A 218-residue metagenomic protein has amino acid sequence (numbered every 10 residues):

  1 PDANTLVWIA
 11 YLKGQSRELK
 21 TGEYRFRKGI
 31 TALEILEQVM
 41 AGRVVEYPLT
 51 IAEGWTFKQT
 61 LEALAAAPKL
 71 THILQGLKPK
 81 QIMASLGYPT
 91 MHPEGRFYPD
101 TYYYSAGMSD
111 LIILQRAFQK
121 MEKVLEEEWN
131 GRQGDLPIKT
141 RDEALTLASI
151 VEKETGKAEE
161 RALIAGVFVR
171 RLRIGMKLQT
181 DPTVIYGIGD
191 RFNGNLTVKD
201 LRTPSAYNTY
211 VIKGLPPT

Functional and structural regions predicted by a protein language model:
P1-L125: Signal peptide-directed extracytoplasmic domains
P68-T71, M83-T218: Bacterial extracytoplasmic/cell-wall-associated proteins, especially those involved in peptidoglycan
